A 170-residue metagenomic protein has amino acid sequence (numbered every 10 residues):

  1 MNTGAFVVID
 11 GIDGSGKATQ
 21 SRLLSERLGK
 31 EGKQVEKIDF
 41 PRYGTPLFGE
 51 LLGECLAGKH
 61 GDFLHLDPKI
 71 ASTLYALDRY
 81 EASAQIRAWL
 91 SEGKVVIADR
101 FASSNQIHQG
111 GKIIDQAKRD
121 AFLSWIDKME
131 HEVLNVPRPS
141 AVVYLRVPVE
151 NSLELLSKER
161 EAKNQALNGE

Functional and structural regions predicted by a protein language model:
M1-G4: Phosphate-binding P-loop
I9: Hydrophobic anchor at the beta1->P-loop junction of P-loop NTPases
G14-S15: ATP-binding Walker
A18: Walker A/P-loop
L24, L28-G29: Hydrophobic alpha-helical packing residues
K33-L134: ATP-dependent small-molecule kinase phosphotransfer cores that center on conserved nucleotide phosphate-binding segments
S104-E170: A glycine- and Lys/Arg-enriched "phosphate-lid" helix/loop adjacent to the NTP-binding pocket of small-molecule kinases
